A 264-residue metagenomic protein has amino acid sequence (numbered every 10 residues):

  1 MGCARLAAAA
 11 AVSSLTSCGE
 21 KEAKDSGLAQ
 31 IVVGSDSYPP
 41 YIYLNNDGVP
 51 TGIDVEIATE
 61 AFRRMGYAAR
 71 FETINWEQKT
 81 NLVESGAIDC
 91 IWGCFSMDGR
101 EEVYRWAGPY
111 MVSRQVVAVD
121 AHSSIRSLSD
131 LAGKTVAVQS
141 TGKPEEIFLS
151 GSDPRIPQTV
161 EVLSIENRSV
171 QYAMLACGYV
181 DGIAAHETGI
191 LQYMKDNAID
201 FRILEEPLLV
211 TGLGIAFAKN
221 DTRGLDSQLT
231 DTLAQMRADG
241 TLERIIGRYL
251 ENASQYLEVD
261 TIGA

Functional and structural regions predicted by a protein language model:
M1-S17: N-terminal export signals
G19-K21: Bacterial signal peptide processing site
D25-C94, E102, S164, Q228: Extracytoplasmic small-molecule ligand-binding "clamshell" domains of the periplasmic binding protein/Venus flytrap
D36-S37, V112-V119, K195-A234, N252-A264: Periplasmic-binding protein-like
L44-N46, A58-Y67, P144-E166, M194-A198: Ligand-binding cleft/hinge of the Venus flytrap
V55-R64, H122-I125, S129-K143, I215-S254: Extended ligand-binding regions for polar small-molecule ligands
Y67, N75, G108-Q158, N220-T222: A conserved helix-loop-strand patch within extracytoplasmic ligand-binding domains of the periplasmic binding
Q78-N81, C94-V103, I147-S150, M174-V210: A ligand-binding cleft/hinge motif common to bilobed small-molecule-binding domains
